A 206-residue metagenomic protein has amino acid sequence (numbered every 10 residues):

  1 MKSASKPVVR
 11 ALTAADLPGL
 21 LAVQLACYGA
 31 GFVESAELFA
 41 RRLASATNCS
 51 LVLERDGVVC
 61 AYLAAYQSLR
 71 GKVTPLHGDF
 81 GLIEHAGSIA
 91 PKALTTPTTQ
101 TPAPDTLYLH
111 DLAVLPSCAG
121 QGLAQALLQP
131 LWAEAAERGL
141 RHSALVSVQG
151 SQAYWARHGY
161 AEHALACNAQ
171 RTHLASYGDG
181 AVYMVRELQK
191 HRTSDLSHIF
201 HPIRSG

Functional and structural regions predicted by a protein language model:
K6-L20: A short beta-loop-alpha structural element at the N-terminal edge of CoA-dependent acyl/N-acetyltransferase catalytic
A11, A22-S35: Helix-loop element at the rim of GNAT/NAT acetyltransferase active sites that forms part of the acceptor-substrate
N48-S50, G178-V185: Short hydrophobic/aromatic beta-strand or adjacent loop that forms the aromatic wall/cage of a ligand/substrate-binding
C49-L63: Conserved beta-hairpin
V59, L63-D111, A164-G180, S194 (+1 more regions): Conserved acyl-donor/pantetheine-binding loop and adjacent beta-alpha core of acyl/acetyltransferases and related
V114, G120-A133: Conserved acetyl-CoA-binding loop-helix of GNAT-fold acetyltransferases
L128, A133-V148: Conserved GNAT acetyl-CoA-binding A-motif
E137, Q149-S176: Conserved active-site alpha-helix within GNAT-family acetyltransferase domains
